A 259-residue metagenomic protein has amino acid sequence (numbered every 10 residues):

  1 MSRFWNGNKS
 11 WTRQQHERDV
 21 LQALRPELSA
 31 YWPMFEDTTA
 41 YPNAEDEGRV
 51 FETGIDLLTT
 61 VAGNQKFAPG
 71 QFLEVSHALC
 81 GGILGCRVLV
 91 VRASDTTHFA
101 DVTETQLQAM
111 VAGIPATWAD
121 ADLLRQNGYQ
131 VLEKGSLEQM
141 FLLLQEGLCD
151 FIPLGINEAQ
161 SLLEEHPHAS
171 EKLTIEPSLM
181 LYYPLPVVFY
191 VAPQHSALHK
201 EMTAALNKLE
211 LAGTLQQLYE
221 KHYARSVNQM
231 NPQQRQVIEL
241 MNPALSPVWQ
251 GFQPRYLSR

Functional and structural regions predicted by a protein language model:
M1-P69, M202: Extracytoplasmic small-molecule ligand-binding "clamshell" domains of the periplasmic binding protein/Venus flytrap
G7, G82-V88, R92-A93, P167-T203 (+1 more regions): Periplasmic-binding protein-like
G7-E27, L89-G128, M140: Bilobed "Venus flytrap"/periplasmic-binding protein-like clamshell domains and structurally analogous long
H16-V20, Q194-A205, T214, L218: Short amphipathic alpha-helical coupling segments at ligand-binding clamshell hinges and other catalytic/signaling
W32-P42, G113-I114, Q130-L137: Short beta-strand-to-loop elements that line the ligand-binding cleft of bilobed periplasmic-binding protein-like
E36-L57, Q126, E138-E158: Short helices/loops that flank or line small-molecule/ion binding pockets
T39-Q106: Acidic, polar ligand-binding/catalytic clefts
P115-Q126, L206-S258: Ligand-binding clefts/hinges and TM-proximal coupling segments of bilobed small-molecule sensing domains
